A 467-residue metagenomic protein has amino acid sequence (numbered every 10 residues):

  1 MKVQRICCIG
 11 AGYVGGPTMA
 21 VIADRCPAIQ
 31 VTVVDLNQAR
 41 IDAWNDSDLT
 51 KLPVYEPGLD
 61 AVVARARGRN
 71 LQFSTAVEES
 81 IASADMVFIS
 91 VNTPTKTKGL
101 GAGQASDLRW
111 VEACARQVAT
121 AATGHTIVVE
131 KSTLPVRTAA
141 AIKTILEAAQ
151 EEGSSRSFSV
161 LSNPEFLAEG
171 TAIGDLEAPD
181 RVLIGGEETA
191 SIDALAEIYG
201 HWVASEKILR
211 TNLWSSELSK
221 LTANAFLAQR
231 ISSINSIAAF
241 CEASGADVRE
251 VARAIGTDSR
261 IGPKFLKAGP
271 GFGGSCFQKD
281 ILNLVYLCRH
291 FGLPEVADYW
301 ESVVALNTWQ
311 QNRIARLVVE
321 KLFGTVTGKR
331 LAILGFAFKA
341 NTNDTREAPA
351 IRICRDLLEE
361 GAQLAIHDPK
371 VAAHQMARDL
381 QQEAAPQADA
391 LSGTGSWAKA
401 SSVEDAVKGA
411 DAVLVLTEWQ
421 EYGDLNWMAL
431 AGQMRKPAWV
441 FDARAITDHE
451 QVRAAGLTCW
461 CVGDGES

Functional and structural regions predicted by a protein language model:
M1-S467: Structural/interface elements that position substrates and couple domains in central-metabolism enzymes
